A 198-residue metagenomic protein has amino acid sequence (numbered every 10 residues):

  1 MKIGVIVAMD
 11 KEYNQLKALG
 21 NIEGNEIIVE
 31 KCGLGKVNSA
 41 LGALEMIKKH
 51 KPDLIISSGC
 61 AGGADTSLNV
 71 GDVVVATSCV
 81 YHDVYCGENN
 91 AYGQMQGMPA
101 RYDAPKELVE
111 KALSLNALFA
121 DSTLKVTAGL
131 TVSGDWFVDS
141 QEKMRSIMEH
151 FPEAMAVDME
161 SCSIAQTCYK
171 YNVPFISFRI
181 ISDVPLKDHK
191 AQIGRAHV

Functional and structural regions predicted by a protein language model:
M1-K51, L68, Y81: N-terminal short beta-loop-beta anion/metal-coordinating cradle
K2, K51, N69, T127 (+2 more regions): Short loop/turn motifs at secondary-structure junctions
D53-I56, M155: Structural motif
D65-F151: Mid-sequence, gly/pro-rich, charge-dense loop/helix-turn segments that line enzyme active sites
F137-K190: A C-terminal functional module that forms or caps the active site or interfaces directly with catalytic machinery
Q192-G194: Long, leucine- and charge-enriched amphipathic alpha-helices that form heptad-repeat coiled-coil/leucine-zipper-like
A196-V198: Conserved small/polar residues in nucleotide/adenosyl-binding loops
